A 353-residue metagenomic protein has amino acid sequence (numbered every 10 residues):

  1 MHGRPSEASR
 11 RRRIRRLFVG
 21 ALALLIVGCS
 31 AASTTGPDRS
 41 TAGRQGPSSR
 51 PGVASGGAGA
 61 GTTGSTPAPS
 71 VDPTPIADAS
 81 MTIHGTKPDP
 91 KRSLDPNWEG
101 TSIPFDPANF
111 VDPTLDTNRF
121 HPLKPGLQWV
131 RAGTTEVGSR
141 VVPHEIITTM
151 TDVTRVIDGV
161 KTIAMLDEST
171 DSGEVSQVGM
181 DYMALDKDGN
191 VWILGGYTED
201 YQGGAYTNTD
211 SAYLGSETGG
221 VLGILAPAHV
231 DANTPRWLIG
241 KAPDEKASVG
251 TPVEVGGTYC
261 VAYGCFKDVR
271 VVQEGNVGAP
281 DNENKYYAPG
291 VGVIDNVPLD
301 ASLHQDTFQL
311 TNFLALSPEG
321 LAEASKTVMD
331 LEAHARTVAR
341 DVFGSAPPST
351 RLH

Functional and structural regions predicted by a protein language model:
M1-R13: N-terminal secretory signal peptides that target proteins for export/translocation
R13-R15, K91: Hydrophobic alpha-helical segments, principally membrane-spanning helices and signal/leader peptides
R15-L24, T35: Sec-dependent N-terminal signal peptides
I26-G28: C-terminal motif of bacterial Sec signal peptides marking the signal peptidase cleavage site
S30-A32: Bacterial signal peptide processing site
P37-H84: Post-signal peptide N-terminal segment of mature Sec-exported envelope proteins
P73-H353: Conserved functional acidic sites
